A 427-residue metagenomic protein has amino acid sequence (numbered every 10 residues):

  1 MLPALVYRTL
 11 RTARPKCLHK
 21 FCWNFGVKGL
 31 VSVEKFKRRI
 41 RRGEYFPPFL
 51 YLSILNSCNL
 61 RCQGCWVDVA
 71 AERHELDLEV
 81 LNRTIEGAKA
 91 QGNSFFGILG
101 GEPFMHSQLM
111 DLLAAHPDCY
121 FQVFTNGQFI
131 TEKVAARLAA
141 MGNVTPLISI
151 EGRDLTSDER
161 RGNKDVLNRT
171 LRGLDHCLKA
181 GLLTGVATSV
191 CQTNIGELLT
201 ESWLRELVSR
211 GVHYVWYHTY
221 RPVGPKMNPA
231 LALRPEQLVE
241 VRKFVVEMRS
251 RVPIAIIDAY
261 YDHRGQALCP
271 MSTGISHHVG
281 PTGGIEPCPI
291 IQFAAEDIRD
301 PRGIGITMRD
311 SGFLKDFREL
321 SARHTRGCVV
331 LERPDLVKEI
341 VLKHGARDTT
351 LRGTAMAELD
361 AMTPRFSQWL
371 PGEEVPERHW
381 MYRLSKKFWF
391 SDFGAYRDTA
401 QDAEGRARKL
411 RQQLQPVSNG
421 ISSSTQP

Functional and structural regions predicted by a protein language model:
M1-R42, F293-E296, R318-P427: Radical SAM enzyme core and accessory elements
L2-P3, Y7-A136, M141, L410: Conserved alpha-helical substructure of the radical SAM core
L50, T273-I275: Short loop/turn microsegments at loop-to-beta-strand junctions
C58, C62-C65, C269, G283 (+2 more regions): Short cysteine clusters
L78-I98, F104-H218: Radical SAM/AdoMet-radical enzyme domain recognition
C119, E159-S272, P281-E286, I290-E296 (+1 more regions): Radical SAM enzyme [4Fe-4S]-AdoMet core and its adjacent flexible, acidic and glycine-rich loops/tails across
E236-G265, P289-K343: C-terminal accessory region of radical SAM enzymes
